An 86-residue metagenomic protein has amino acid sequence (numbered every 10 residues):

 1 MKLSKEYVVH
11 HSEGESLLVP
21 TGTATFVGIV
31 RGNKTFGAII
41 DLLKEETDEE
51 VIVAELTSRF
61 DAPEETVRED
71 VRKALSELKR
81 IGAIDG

Functional and structural regions predicted by a protein language model:
M1-G37, D41: Acidic, low-complexity/disordered tracts enriched in E/D and polar residues
G28-G86: Long, charge-rich, low-complexity alpha-helical segments
